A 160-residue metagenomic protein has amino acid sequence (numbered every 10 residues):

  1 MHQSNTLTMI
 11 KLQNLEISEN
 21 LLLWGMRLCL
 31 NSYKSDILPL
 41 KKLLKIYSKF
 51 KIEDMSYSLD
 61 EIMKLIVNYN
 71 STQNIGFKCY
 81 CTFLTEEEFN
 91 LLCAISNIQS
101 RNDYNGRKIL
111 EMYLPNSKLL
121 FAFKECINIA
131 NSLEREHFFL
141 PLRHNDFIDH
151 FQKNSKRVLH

Functional and structural regions predicted by a protein language model:
M1-L92, I98-H160: Polar/charged low-complexity regulatory segments
